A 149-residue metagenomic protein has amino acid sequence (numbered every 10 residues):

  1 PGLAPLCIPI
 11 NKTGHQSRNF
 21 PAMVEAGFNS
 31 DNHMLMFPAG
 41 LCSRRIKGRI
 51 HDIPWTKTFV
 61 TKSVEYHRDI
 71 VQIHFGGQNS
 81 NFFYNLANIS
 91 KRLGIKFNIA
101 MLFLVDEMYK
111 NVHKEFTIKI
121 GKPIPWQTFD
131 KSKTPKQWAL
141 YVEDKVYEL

Functional and structural regions predicted by a protein language model:
P1-N19: Membrane-interfacial amphipathic helices and adjacent loop/beta segments that form the lipid-substrate binding surface
R18-L149: Non-catalytic C-terminal accessory region of glycerolipid acyltransferases and related lyso-lipid remodeling enzymes
